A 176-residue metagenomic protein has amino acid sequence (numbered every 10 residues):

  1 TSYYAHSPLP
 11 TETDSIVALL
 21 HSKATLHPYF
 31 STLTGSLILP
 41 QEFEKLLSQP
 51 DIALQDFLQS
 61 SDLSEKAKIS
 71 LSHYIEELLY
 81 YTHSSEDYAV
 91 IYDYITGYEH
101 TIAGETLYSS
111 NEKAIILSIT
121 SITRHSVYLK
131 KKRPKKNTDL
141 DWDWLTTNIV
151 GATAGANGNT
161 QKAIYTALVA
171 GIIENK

Functional and structural regions predicted by a protein language model:
T1-N137: Mature extracellular/secreted ectodomains of secretory-pathway proteins
Y128-K176: Hydrophobic, gly/ala-rich membrane-insertion helices/peptides used by toxins and envelope proteins
